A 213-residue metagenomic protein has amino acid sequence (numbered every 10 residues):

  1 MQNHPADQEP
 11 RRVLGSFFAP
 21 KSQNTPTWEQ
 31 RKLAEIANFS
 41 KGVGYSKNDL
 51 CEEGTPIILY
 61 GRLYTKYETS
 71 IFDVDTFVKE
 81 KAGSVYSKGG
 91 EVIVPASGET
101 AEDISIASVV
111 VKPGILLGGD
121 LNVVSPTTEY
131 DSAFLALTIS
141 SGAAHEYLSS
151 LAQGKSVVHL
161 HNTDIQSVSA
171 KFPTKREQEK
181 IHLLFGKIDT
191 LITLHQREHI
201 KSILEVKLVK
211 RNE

Functional and structural regions predicted by a protein language model:
M1-E213: Feature detects amphipathic, helix-rich regulatory segments
